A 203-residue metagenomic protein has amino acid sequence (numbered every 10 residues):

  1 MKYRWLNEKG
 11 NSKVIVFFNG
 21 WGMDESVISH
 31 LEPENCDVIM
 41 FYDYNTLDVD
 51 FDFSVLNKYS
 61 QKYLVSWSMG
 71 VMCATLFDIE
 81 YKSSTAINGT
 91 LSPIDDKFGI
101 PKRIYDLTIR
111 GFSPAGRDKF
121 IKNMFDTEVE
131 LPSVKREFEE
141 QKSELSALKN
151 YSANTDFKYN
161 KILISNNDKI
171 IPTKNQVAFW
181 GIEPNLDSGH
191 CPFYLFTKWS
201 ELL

Functional and structural regions predicted by a protein language model:
M1-Y59, H190: Active-site catalytic motif of lipid deacylating hydrolases and related acyltransferases
V27, C73-F77: Hydrolases whose catalytic domains are alpha/beta-hydrolase-1, hotdog thioesterase, or metallo-beta-lactamase-like
S29-H30, K158, K169-G181: Short alpha-helix in the alpha/beta-hydrolase fold that links the catalytic acid
L64-A74: Gly/Ala-rich beta-loop-alpha elbow adjacent to hydrolase catalytic centers
E80-G111, S133-F138, E144-K149: Flexible "cap/lid" loop of the alpha/beta hydrolase fold
I162-D168: Short beta-strand/loop motif that positions the catalytic acidic residue of the alpha/beta-hydrolase fold
I170, N185-L203: Catalytic histidine-centered segment of alpha/beta-hydrolase-like enzymes
